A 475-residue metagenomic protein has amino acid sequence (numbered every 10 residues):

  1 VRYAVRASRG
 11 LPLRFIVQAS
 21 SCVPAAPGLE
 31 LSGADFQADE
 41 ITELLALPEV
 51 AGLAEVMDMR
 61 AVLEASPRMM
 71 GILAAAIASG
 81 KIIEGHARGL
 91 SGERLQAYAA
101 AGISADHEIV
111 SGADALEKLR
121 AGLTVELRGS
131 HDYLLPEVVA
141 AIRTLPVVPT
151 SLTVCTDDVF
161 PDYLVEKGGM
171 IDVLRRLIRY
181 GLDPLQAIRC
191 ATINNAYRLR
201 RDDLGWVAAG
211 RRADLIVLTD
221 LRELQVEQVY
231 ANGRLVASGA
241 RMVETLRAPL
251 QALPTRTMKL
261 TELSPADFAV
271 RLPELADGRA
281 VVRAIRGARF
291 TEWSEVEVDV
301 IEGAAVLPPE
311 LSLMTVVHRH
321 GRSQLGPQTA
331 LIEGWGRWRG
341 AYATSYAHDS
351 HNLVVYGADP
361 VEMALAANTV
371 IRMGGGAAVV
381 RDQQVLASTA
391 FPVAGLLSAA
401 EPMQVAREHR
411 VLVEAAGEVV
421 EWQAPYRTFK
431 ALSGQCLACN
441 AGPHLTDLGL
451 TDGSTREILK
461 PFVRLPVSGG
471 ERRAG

Functional and structural regions predicted by a protein language model:
V1-G80, V385-A390: Divalent-metal coordination cores built from histidine and acidic residues
V5-R9, L45, R143-P146, I178 (+1 more regions): N-terminal cationic-hydrophobic initiation segments that often serve targeting/anchoring roles
L13, T150, G375: Short coil/turn segments at beta-strand junctions that form active-site/ligand-binding loops
V17, V154, Y356-D359: Residue-level marker for buried hydrophobic side chains located in beta-strands that build the well-ordered beta-sheet
C22, M57, V159, G321 (+1 more regions): Short, glycine/serine-rich, charged loops/turns that create anion-binding and catalytic segments at active sites
A25-E30, L95-Q96, K118, Y163-L164 (+1 more regions): Short, solvent-exposed polar/charged micro-motifs at secondary-structure junctions
A51-A191, A196-A208, L215-D220, Q225-A231 (+2 more regions): Active-site core of metal-dependent hydrolases
V165-G181, L185-G475: Active-site microenvironment of metallo-dependent hydrolases
